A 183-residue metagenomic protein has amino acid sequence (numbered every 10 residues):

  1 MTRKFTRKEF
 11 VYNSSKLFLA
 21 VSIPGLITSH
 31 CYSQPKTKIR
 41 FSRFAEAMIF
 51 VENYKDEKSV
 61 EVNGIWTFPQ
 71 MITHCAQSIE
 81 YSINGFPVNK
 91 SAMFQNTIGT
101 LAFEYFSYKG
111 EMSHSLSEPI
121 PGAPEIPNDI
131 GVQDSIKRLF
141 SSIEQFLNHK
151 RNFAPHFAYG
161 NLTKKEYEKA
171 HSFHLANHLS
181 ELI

Functional and structural regions predicted by a protein language model:
M1-S22: N-terminal secretory signal peptides and thylakoid transit peptides that target proteins across membranes
G25-S59: C-terminal segment of N-terminal export signals and the immediately downstream linker at the start of the mature
H30-K36, G85-R138: Short, helix-capping/interhelical loops that line the mouth of catalytic, cofactor-, or ligand-binding pockets
K58-S107, P155-I183: Short, contiguous alpha-helical
C75, L139-Q145: N-terminus-centered regions that define maturation/targeting leaders and the start of the first functional domain
